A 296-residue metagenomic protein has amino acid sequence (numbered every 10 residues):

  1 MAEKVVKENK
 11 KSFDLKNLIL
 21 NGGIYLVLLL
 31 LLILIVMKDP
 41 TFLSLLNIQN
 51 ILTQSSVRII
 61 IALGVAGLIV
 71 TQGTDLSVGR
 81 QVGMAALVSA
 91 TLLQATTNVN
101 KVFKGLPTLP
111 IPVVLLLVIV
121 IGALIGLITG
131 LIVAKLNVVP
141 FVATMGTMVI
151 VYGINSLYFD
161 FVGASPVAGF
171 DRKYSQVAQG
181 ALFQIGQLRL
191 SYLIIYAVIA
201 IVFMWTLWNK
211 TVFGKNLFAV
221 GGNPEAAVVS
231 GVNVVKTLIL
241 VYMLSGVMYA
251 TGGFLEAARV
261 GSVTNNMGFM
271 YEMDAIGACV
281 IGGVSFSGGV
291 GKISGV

Functional and structural regions predicted by a protein language model:
A2-A62, T97-V113, V232: Membrane-interfacial amphipathic/re-entrant helices at transmembrane-helix boundaries
V27-L43, N155-F159, M204-V212: Structural signal for alpha-helical transmembrane segments and their membrane-water exit/capping regions in multi-pass
L30-K38, L45-T97, L131-V138, G283-I293: Single transmembrane alpha-helix segments in multi-pass membrane proteins
G67, T91, L124-L136, Y158-F161 (+2 more regions): Membrane-interface helix caps of multi-pass small-molecule transporters
N98-M148: Alpha-helical transmembrane segments within multi-pass membrane transporters and channels
P110-V118, I125, T129, G186-V263: Helix-loop-helix "hairpin" substructures at the membrane interface of multi-pass membrane proteins
P140-T211, T237, V260-G268: Transmembrane helix-bundle core of multi-pass membrane transporters and related energy-transducing complexes
Y249, R259-V296: Transmembrane alpha-helical segments in multi-pass inner-membrane proteins
